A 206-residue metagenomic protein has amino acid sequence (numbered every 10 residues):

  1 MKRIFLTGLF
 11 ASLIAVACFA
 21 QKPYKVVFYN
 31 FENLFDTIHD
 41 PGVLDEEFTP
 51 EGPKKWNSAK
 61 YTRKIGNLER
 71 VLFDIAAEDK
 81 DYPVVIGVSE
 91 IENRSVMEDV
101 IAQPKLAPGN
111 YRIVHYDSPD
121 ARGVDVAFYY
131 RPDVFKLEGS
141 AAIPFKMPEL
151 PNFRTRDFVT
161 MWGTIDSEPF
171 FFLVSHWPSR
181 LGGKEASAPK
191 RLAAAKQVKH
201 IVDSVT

Functional and structural regions predicted by a protein language model:
M1-K22: Bacterial Sec-dependent N-terminal signal peptides
A15-V16, V43, P189: Residues in and immediately flanking transmembrane alpha helices
F19-P104, V114-V124, A195-K196: N-terminal, active-site-proximal structural segment of metallo-dependent hydrolase catalytic domains
K25-N33, P53, G139-A141, P169-S179: Active-site-proximal beta-strand elements of phosphoester/diester hydrolases
D79-Y82, P108-G109, T206: Short helix-terminating capping/connector loops at secondary-structure junctions
I91-P169, W177: Structured beta-strand-rich core segments of catalytic domains in phosphoester-bond hydrolases
H115, V159-T206: Extracytoplasmic, non-cytosolic globular domains
